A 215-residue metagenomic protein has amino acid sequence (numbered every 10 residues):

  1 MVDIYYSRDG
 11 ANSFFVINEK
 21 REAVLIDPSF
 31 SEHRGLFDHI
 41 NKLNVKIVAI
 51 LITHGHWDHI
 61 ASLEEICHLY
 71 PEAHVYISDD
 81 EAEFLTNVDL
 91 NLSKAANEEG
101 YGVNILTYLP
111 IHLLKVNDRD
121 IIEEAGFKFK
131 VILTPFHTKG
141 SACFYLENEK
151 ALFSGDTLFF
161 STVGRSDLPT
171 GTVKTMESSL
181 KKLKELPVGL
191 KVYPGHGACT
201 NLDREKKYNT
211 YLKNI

Functional and structural regions predicted by a protein language model:
M1-L43, C143-G155: Conserved beta-strand hairpin/beta-sheet module of binuclear metal-dependent hydrolase folds, prominently
Y5, V16, D118-G126: Short acidic-hydrophobic surface loop/beta-edge motif
A23-D27, A49-L51, V131: Short catalytic-loop micro-motif centered on adjacent basic/acidic residues
L25-P28, I77, G126, P194: Small/polar loops that bind or transfer phosphate-bearing groups
F30-R34, D38-I121, K207-N214: Active-site HxH/HxHxD metal-binding segment of metal-dependent hydrolases
S31, L92, K128-I215: Metallo-beta-lactamase
I40-K46, I122-F127, L146-N148, L186: Glycine-rich phosphate-binding loop signature in dinucleotide/nucleotide-binding domains
